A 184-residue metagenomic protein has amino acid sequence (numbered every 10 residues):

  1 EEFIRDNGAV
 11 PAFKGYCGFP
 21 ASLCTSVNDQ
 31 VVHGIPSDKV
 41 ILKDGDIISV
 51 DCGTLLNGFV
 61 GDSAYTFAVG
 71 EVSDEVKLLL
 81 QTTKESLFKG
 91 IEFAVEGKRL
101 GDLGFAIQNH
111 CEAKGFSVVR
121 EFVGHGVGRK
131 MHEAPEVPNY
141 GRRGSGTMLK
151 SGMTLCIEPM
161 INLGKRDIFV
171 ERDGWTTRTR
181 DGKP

Functional and structural regions predicted by a protein language model:
E1-P184: Active-site neighborhoods and metal-handling regions in enzymes and metal-associated proteins
